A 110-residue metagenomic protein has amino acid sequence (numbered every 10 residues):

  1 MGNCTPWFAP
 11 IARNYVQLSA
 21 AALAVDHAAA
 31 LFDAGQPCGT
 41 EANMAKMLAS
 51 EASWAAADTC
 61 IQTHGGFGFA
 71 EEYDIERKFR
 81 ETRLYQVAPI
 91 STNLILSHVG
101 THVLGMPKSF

Functional and structural regions predicted by a protein language model:
M1-F110: Alpha-helical interface subdomain recognition
